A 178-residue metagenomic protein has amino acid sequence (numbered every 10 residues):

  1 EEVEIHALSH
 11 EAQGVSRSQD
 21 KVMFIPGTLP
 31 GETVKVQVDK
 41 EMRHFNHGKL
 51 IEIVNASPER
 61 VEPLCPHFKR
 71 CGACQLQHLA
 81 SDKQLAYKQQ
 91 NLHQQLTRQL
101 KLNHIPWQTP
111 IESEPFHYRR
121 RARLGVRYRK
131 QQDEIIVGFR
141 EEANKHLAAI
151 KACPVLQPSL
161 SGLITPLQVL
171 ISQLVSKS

Functional and structural regions predicted by a protein language model:
E1-S178: Accessory RNA-recognition modules of RNA-modification enzymes
